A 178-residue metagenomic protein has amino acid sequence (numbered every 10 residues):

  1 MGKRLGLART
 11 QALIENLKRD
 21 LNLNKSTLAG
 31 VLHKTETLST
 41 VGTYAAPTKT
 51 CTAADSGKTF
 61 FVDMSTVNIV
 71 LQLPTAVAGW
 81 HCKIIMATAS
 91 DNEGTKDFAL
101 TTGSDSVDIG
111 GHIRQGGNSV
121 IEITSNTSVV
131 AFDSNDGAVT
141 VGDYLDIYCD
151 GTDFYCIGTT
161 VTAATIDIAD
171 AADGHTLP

Functional and structural regions predicted by a protein language model:
K3, K18-V120, C149-P178: Exposed extracellular interaction/assembly regions and N-terminal maturation sites
M86-T88, A138-V141: Sequence/structural signature of small/polar-enriched beta-strand/turn repeats that build beta-strand-rich repeat
T124-D136: A conserved acidic, glycine/proline-rich C-terminal tail/linker
V141-C149: Extracellular disulfide-bonded cysteine-rich modules/repeats
